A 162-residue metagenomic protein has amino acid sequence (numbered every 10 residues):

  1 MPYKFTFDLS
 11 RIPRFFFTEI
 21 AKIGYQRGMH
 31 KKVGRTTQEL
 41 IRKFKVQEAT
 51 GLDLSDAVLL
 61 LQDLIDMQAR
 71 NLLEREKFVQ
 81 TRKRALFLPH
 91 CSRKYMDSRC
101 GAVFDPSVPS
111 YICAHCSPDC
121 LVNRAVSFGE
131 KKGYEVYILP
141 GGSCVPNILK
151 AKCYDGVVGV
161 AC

Functional and structural regions predicted by a protein language model:
M1-K94: Electropositive, gly/pro-rich neighborhoods at or near active sites that engage anionic ligands
R14, R70-Q80, R99, S117-R124 (+1 more regions): Short charge-dense sequence patches
M29-T36, L40, V46, L121-F128 (+2 more regions): General structural feature for long, well-ordered alpha-helical segments within catalytic domains of soluble enzymes
K45-L54, C100-F104, C120-S127, P146-L149: Generic detector of short, locally flexible boundary/turn motifs and exposed helical patches
S55-L61, V108-P109, F128-K132, C153-Y154: N-terminal start-of-chain detector that recognizes signal peptides and the immediate post-cleavage beginning
D63-L64, A114, G133-I138: Short, flexible loop segments at the rims of nucleotide/cofactor-binding pockets, characterized by
V79-K132: Redox- and metal-dependent alpha/beta enzyme cores, enriched for Fe-S-associated oxidoreductases and cofactor-handling
E130-K131, E135-I138, S143-C162: Cofactor-cradling patches in redox/metallo enzymes
